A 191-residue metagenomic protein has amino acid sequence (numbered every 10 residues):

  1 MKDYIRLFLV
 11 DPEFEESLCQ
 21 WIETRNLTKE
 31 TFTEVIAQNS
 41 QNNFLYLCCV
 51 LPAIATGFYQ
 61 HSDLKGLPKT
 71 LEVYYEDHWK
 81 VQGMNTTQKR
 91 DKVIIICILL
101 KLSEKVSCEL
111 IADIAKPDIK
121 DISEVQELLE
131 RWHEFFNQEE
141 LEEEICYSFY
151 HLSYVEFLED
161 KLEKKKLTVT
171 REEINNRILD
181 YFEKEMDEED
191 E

Functional and structural regions predicted by a protein language model:
M1-K29, P68-G83, E156, K161 (+1 more regions): Conserved small helical "lid"/interfacial subdomain of P-loop NTPases
L7, E13-E15, T56, M84-T87 (+3 more regions): Aliphatic-rich helical/repeat scaffold segments used for oligomerization and domain docking
L18-T24, H61-D63, D190: Short, surface-exposed loop/turn segments at secondary-structure junctions
R25, K29, T33, Q88-K89 (+2 more regions): Membrane-interface starts of transmembrane alpha-helices
N26-L71, V93-D113, Q138-S148, L152: Amphipathic alpha-helical "lid/sensor" segments that cap RecA-like P-loop NTPase cores
P52-M84, I145-Y147, L158-E172: Intracellular innate-immunity NLR/STAND receptor architecture
K89-V93, N175: Short, leucine-enriched amphipathic alpha-helices that occur as contiguous helical runs
C108-D190: C-terminal leucine-rich, beta-strand-based interaction scaffolds used for sensing/assembly
